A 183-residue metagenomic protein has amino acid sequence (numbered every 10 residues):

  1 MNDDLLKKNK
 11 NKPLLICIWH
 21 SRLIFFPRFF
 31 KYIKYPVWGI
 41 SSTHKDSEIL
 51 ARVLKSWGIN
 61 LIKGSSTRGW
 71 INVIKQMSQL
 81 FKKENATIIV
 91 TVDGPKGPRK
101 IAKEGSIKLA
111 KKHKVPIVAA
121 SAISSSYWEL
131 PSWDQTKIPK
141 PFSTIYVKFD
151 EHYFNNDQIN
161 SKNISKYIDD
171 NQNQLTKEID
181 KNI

Functional and structural regions predicted by a protein language model:
M1-D4: A nucleotide-sugar donor-handling region in carbohydrate enzymes
K8, K12, K34-Y35, R52 (+2 more regions): Non-catalytic C-terminal accessory region of glycerolipid acyltransferases and related lyso-lipid remodeling enzymes
K12-R68, H113, W128-E129: Catalytic core of membrane glycerolipid acyltransferases/transacylases, capturing the structured, soluble-facing
